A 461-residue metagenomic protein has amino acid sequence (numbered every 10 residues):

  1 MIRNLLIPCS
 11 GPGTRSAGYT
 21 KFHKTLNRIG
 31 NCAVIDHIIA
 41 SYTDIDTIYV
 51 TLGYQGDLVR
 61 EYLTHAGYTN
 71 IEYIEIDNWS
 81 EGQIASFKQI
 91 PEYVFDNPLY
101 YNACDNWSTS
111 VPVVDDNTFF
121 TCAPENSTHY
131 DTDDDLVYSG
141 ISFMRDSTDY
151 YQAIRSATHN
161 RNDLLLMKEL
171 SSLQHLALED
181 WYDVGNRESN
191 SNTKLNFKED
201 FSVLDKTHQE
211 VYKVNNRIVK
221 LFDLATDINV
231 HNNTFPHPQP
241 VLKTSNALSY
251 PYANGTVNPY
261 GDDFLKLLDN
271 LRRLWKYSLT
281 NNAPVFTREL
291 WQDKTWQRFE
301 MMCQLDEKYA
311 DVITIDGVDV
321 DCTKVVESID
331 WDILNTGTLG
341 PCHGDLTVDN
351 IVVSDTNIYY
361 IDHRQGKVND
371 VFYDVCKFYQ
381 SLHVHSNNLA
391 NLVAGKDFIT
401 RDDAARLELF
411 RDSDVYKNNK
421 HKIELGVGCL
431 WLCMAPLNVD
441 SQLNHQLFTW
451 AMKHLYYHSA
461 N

Functional and structural regions predicted by a protein language model:
M1-T20: N-terminal nucleotide-binding beta1-loop-alpha1 segment
V59-T132: Conserved beta-loop-beta/alpha segment of the NTase-like Rossmann-fold superfamily that binds/positions NTPs
E125-S127, D131-D135, S354-I399: Active-site Asp-x-Gly
T128-F197: Catalytic-core segments of class I nucleotidyltransferases/pyrophosphorylases that form NMP-activated intermediates
F201-H231, P251-Y252, N258-Y260: ATP-binding glycine-rich loop module of kinase domains
V211-K213, S328-Y373: Active-site acidic catalytic loop and adjacent metal/ATP-binding pocket of ATP-dependent phosphoryl transfer enzymes
T234-H237, T256-N335, G340-C342: Conserved kinase catalytic-core helix
F372-V415, G428-L443: Active-site activation/catalytic loop segments of kinase-like enzymes and analogous catalytic loops in related
